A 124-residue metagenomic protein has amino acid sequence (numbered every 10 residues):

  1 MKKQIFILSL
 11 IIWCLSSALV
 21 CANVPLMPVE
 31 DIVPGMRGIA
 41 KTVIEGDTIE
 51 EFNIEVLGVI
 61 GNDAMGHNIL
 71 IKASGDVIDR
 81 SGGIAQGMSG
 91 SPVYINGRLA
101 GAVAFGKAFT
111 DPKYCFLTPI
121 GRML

Functional and structural regions predicted by a protein language model:
M1-I7: Positively charged n-region of N-terminal signal peptides that target proteins for export
L8-S17: Bacterial N-terminal signal peptides
L19-L124: Terminal presequence/propeptide segments associated with secretion/organelle targeting and zymogen/polyprotein
